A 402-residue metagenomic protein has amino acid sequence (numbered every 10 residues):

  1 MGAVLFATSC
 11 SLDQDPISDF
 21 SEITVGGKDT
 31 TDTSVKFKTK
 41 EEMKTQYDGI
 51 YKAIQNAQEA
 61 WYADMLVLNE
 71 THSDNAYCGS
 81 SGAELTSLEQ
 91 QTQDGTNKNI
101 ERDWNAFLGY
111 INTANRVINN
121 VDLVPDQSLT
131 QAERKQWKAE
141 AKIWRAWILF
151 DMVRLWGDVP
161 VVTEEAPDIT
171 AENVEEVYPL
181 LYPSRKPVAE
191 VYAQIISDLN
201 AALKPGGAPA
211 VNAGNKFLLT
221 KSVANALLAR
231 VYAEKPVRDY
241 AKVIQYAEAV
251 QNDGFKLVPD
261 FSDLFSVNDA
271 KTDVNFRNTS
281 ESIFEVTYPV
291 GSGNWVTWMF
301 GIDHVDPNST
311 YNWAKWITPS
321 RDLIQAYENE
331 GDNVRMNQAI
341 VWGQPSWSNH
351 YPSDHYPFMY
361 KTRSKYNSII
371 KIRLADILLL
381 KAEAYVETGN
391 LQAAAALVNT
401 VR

Functional and structural regions predicted by a protein language model:
M1-T8: Sec-dependent bacterial lipoprotein signal peptides
C10-V67, A247: Membrane-proximal, proline-rich intrinsically disordered regions
D32-V35, T39, K44-D48, K52-N56 (+8 more regions): Conserved, well-structured interaction surfaces
W61-G82, V159-E172, A208-F300: Short, surface-exposed recognition loops and adjoining beta-strand edges that mediate ligand/DNA contacts, enriched
S87-Q90, E165, I169-T170, P319-L374 (+1 more regions): Flexible, polar/acidic helix-loop-strand segments at domain edges
R134, D158-A189, A193: Short coil/linker segments at helix-helix boundaries
N252-H355: Extended ligand-binding clefts on enzyme/binding-domain cores
